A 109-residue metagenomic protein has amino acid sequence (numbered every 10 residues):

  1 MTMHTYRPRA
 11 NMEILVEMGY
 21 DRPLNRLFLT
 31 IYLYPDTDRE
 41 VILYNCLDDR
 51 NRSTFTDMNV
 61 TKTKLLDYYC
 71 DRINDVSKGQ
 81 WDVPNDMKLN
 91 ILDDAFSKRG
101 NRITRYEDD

Functional and structural regions predicted by a protein language model:
T2-L33: Amphipathic, interaction-prone secondary-structure segments
Y34-D38: Short, surface-exposed beta-strand-loop junctions and turns on beta-sheet-rich folds
R39-D109: Mixed-charge, Lys/Arg-enriched low-complexity segments
